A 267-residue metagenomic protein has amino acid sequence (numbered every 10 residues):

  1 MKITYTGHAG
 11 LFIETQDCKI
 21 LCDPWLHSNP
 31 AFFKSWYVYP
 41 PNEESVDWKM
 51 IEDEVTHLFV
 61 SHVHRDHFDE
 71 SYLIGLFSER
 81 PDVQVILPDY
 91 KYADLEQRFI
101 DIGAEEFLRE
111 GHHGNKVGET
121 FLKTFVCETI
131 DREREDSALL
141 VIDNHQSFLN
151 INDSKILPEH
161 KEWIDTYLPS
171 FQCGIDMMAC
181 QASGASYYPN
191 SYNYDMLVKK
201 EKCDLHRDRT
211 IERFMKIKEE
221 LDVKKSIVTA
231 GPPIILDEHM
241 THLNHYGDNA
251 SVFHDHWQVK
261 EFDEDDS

Functional and structural regions predicted by a protein language model:
D17-F59, E70-G75, I156-C173: Pre-active-site segment of Zn-dependent metallo-hydrolases
C18, E79-Q84, A104, D222-K225 (+1 more regions): A short helix->loop->beta-strand "cap" motif at the edges of active sites that frequently abuts
C18-I20, T56-H57, Q146-N150, D176-M177 (+1 more regions): Structural motif
W25-P30, K34-S35, F125-N150, S154 (+3 more regions): Active-site-proximal loop/helix segment associated with metal-binding centers of metalloenzymes
N29, V63-F68, Y92-L95, N115-K116 (+4 more regions): Active-site environment of divalent metal-dependent phosphoester hydrolases
D69-E79, D94-F99, E238-L243: Metal-dependent catalytic neighborhoods of phosphoester/phosphodiester hydrolases
I86, E159-D263: Cap/insert and terminal regions of metallo-dependent hydrolase folds
L87-Q146: Metallo-beta-lactamase
